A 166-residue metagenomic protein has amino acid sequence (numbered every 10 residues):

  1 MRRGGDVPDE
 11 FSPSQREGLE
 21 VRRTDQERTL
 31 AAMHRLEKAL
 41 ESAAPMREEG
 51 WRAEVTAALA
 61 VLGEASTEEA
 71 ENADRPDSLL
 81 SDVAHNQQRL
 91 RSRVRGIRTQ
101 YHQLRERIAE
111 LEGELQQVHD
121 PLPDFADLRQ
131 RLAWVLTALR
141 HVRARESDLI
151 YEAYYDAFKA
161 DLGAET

Functional and structural regions predicted by a protein language model:
M1-T166: Small-residue-biased structural context
